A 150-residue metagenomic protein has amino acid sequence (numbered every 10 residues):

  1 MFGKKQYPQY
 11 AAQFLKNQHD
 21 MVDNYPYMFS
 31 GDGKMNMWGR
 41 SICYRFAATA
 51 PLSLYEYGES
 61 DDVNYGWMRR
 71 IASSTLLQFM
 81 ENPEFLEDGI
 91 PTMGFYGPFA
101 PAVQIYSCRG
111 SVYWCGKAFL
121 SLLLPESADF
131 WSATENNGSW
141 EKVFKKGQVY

Functional and structural regions predicted by a protein language model:
M1-K16, Y27-S53: Aromatic-lined, polymer-binding surfaces characteristic of secreted/periplasmic polysaccharide-degrading enzymes
Q6-Q9, Q13, Q18, Q78 (+2 more regions): Residue-identity detector for glutamine
Q13-K34, R70-E87: Long, well-ordered core segments of solenoidal/helical folds
Y44, E56-Y150: Extended polysaccharide-engagement surfaces of secreted carbohydrate-active enzymes
